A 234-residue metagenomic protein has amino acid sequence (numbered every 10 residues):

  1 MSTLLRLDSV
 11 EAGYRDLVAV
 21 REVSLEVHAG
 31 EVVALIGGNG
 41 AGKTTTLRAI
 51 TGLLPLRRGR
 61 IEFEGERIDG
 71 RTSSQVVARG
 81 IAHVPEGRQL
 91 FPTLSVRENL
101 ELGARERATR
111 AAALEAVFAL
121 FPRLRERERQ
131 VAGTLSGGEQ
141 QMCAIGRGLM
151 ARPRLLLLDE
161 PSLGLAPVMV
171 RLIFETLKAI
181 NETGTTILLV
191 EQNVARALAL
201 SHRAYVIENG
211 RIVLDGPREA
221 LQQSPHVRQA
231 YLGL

Functional and structural regions predicted by a protein language model:
S2-L234: Glycine-rich phosphate-binding loops of nucleotide-dependent enzymes
